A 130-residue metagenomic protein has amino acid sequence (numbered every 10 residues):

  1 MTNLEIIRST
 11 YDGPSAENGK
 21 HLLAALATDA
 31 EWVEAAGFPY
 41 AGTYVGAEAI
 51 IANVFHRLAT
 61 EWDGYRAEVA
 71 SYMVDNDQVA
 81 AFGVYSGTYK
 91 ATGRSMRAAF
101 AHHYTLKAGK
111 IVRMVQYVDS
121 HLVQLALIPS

Functional and structural regions predicted by a protein language model:
M1-D29, S130: Short acidic-aromatic low-complexity motifs
I7, H21-L23, A30, G46 (+4 more regions): Hydrophobic pocket/interface hotspot
S9-D12, Y40, R113: Short, flexible active-site loop motifs that bind/organize anionic cofactors or intermediates
S15, G19, A47-I51, R97: A structural signal for well-ordered alpha-helical scaffolds and beta->alpha junctions
A27-D77: A solvent-exposed, acidic/Ser-Thr-rich amphipathic alpha-helical stretch
F55-S130: A beta-strand edge to alpha-helix "cap/lid" segment located at domain peripheries
